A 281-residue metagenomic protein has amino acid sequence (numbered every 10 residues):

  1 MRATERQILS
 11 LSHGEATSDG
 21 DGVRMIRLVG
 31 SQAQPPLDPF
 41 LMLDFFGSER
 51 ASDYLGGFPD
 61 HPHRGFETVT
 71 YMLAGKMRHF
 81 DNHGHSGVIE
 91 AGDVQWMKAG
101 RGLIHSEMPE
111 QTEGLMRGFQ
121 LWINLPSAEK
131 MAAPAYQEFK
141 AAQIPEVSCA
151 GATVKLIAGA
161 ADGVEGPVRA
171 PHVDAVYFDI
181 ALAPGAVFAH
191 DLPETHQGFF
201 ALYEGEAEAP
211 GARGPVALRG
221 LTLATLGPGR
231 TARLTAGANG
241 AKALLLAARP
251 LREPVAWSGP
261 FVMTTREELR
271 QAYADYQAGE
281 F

Functional and structural regions predicted by a protein language model:
M1-F281: Jelly-roll (double-stranded beta-helix
